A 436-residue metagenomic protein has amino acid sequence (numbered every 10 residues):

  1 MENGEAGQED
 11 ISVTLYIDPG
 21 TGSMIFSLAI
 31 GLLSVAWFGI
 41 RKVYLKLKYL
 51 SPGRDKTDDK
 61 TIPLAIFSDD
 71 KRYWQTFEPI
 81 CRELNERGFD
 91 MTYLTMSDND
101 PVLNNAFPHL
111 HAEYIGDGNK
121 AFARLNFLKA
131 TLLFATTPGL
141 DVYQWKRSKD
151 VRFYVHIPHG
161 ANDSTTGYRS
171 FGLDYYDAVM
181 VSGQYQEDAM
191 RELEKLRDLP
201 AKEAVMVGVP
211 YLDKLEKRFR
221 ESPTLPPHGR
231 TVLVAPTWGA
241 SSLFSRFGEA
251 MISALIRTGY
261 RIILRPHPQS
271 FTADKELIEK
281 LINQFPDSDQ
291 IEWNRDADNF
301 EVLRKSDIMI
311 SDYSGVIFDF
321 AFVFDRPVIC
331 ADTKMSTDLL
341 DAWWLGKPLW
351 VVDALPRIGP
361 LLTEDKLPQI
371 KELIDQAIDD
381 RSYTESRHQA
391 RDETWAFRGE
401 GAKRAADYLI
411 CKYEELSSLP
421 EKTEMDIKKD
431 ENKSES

Functional and structural regions predicted by a protein language model:
M1-P19: Short, strongly hydrophobic alpha-helical membrane anchors
K48-I62: N-terminal signal-anchor transmembrane helix
A65-K217: Active-site and donor-binding regions of nucleotide-sugar-utilizing enzymes
R72-F89, P210-L281, P360, E364-L367 (+2 more regions): Conserved catalytic-core segment of nucleotide-activated headgroup transferases in glycan assembly
T95-P108, R257-W293: Catalytic donor nucleotide-activated moiety binding site of glycosyltransferases and closely related
A201, G315-E393: Catalytic binding pocket for nucleotide-activated donors in carbohydrate/polymer assembly enzymes
E276-F318, V323: Donor nucleotide-activated moiety binding/catalytic core segment of transferases that use nucleotide-activated donors
P356-G359, T363-S436: C-terminal amphipathic helix plus adjacent low-complexity, charged tail appended to glycosyltransferase catalytic
